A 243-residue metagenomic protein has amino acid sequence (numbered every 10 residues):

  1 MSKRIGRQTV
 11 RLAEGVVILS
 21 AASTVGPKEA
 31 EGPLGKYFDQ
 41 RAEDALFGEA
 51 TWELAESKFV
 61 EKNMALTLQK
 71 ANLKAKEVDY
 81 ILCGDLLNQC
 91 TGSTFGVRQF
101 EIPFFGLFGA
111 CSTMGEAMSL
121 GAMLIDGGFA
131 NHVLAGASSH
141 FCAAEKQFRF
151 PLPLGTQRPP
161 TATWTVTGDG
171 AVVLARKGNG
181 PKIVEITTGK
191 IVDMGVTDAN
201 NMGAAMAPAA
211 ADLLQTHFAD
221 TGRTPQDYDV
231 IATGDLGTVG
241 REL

Functional and structural regions predicted by a protein language model:
M1-E53, P151-T216, D220-R223: Condensing-enzyme catalytic core mediating Claisen C-C bond formation in acyl metabolism
I18, W52-C111, D227-E242: Conserved beta-ketoacyl condensing-enzyme motif
L19, L82-G84, V133-S139, L174: Short beta-strand segments
T24, C83-Q89, S139-H140, N179: Short glycine-enriched loops at secondary-structure junctions
E29-E31, G92-T94, A144-R149, V196 (+1 more regions): Short acidic, glycine/serine/threonine-rich loops at helix termini
L34-Y37, S93-P103, I125-G127, F148-Q157: A glycine- and small-aliphatic-rich helix-loop capping segment at beta-alpha/alpha-beta transitions that lines
E56-N72, M118-L120, A205-D220: Short, well-ordered amphipathic alpha-helical segments that serve as non-catalytic structural scaffolds within diverse
L107-A135, V172-L174, P208, D212: Active-site-proximal alpha-helical scaffold in enzymes
